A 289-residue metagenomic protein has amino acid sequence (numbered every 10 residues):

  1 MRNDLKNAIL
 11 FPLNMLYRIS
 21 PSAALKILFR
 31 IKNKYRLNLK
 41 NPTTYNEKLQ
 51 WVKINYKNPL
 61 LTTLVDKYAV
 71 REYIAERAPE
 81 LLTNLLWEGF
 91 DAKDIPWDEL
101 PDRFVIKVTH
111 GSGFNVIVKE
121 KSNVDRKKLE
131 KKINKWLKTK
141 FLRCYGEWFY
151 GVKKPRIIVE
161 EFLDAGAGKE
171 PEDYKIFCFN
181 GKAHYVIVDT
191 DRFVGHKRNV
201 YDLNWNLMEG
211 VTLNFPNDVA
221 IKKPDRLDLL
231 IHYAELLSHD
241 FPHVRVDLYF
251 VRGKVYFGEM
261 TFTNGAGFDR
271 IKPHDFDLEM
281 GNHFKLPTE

Functional and structural regions predicted by a protein language model:
M1-Y56: Membrane-proximal basic amphipathic "stem/tether" segments
N41-K119, T139-W148, R156: A conserved helix-loop-beta module that forms one wall/lid of the active-site cleft in ATP-utilizing catalytic domains
L100, D125-N214: Phosphate-binding site of ATP-dependent enzymes
F104, H184, V244, Y256-G258: Protein kinase-like catalytic core scaffold
V116-I117, S122, V186, N199-N217 (+4 more regions): C-terminal and inter-domain tail/linker signature
E120-K121, C178-K182, V251-G253: Short acidic-glycine loop/turn motifs at beta-strand connectors
V152-K153, N199-V255: A long amphipathic alpha-helix within ATP-dependent nucleotide-binding catalytic cores
F250-E289: C-terminal active-site "lid" helix and adjoining low-complexity regulatory extension at the edge of ATP-using catalytic
